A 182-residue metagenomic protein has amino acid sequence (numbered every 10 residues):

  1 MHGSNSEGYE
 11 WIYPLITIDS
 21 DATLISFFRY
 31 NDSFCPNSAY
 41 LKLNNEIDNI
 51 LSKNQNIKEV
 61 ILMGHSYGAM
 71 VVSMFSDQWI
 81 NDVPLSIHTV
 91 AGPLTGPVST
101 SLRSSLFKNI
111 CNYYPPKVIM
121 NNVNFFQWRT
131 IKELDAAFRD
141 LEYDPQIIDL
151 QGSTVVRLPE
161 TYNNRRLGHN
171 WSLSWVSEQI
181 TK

Functional and structural regions predicted by a protein language model:
M1-H2, N37-N124, E133: Serine-dependent carboxylesterase/thioesterase catalytic core of lipase-like alpha/beta-hydrolase/SGNH enzymes
M1-L24: Short, surface-exposed "cap/lid" segments of acyl-processing enzymes
G3, Y30, G92, T130 (+1 more regions): Active-site donor-binding loop signature of nucleotide-sugar glycosyltransferases
S6-E7, S33, T95: Active-site loop signature of alpha/beta-hydrolase-fold enzymes
I12, V98-L102, A136-L141: Short aromatic-enriched loop/helix-cap "lid" or pocket-rim segments at secondary-structure transitions that line
D19-S26, D82-S86, D149-V155: Structural alpha-beta junctions
L24-F34: A short beta-strand-loop structural module common to alpha/beta enzyme folds
F107-K182: C-terminal catalytic-base region of ester-bond hydrolases, centering on the histidine of the charge-relay
